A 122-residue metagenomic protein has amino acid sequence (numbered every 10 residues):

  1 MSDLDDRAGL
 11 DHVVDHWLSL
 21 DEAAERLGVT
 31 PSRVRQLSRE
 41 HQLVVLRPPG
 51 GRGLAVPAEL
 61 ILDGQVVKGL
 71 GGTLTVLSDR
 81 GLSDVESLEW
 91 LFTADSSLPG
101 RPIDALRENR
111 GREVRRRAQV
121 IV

Functional and structural regions predicted by a protein language model:
M1-V122: Non-transmembrane "mature" sequence context
